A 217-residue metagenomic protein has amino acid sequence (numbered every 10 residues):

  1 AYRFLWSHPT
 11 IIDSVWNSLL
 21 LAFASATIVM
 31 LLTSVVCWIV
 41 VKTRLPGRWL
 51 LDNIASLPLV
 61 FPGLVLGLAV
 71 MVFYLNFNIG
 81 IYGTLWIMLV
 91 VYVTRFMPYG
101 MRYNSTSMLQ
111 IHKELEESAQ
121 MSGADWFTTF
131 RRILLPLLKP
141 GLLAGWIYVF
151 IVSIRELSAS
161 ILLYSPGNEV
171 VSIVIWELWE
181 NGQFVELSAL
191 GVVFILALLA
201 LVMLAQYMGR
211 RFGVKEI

Functional and structural regions predicted by a protein language model:
A1-T10, I154, S160-Q206: Interhelical loop and adjacent transmembrane-helix boundary motif in polytopic membrane transport permeases
P9-V40, G47: Transmembrane alpha-helix signature in integral membrane proteins
L31-V35, L68, T94-E116, I154 (+1 more regions): Membrane-embedded alpha-helices of multi-pass transport/permease systems
I39-V40, G47, S105-E116, Q120 (+3 more regions): C-terminal transmembrane helix and the adjacent membrane-cytosol boundary/short C-terminal tail of inner/organellar
T43, G47-L51, L64-M97, F127 (+1 more regions): Membrane-interfacial helix termini and adjacent extracytoplasmic/periplasmic loops of multi-pass transporters
I54-F61, I87-M97, I147-I154, Y164-P166 (+1 more regions): Hydrophobic transmembrane alpha-helices
L57, F61, T94, M101-N104 (+2 more regions): Transmembrane alpha-helices
